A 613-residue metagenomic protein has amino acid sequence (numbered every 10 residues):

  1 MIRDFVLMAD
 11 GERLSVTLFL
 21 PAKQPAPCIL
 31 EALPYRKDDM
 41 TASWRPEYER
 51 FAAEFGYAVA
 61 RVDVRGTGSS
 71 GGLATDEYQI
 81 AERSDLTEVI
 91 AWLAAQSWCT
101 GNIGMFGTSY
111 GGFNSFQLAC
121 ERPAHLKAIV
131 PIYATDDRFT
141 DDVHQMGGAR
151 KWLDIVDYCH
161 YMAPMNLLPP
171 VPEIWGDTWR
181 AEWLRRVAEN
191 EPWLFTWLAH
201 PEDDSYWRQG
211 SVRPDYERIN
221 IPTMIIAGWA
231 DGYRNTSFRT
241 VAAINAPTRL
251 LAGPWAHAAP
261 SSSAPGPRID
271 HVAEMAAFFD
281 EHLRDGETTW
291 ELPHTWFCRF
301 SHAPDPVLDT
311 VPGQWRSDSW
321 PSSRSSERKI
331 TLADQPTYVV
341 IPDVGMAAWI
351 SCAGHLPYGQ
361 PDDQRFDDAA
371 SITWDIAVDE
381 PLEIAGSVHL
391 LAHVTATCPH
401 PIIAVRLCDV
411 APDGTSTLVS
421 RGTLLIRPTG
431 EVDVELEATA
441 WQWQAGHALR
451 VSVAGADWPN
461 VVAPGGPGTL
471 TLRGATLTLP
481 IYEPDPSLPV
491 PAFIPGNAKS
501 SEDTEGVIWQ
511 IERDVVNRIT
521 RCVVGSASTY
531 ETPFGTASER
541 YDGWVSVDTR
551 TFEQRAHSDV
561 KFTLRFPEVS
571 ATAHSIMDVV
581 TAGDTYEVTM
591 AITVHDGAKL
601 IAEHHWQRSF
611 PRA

Functional and structural regions predicted by a protein language model:
M1-K23, V378-E380: N-terminal cap/lid segment of alpha/beta-hydrolase-fold proteins
E12-L14, L20-C28, R218-N220, P401: Proline/glycine-enriched tight loop/beta-turn segments at coil->beta junctions that connect or precede beta-strands
Q24-A94, V143-H144, P399, A411 (+1 more regions): Cap/lid segment of the alpha/beta-hydrolase catalytic domain
R45, C120-R218: Accessory cap/linker subdomain of secreted extracellular hydrolases
S97-S109: Alpha/beta-hydrolase fold nucleophile elbow
G112-P123, T240: Short glycine-enriched nucleophile-adjacent loop and the immediately C-terminal alpha-helix near the catalytic center
I219, I225-A227: Short beta-strand/loop motif that positions the catalytic acidic residue of the alpha/beta-hydrolase fold
L251, A259-P260, A264-H595, K599-A613: C-terminal, loop-rich substrate-recognition/catalytic regions characterized by aromatic stacking residues
